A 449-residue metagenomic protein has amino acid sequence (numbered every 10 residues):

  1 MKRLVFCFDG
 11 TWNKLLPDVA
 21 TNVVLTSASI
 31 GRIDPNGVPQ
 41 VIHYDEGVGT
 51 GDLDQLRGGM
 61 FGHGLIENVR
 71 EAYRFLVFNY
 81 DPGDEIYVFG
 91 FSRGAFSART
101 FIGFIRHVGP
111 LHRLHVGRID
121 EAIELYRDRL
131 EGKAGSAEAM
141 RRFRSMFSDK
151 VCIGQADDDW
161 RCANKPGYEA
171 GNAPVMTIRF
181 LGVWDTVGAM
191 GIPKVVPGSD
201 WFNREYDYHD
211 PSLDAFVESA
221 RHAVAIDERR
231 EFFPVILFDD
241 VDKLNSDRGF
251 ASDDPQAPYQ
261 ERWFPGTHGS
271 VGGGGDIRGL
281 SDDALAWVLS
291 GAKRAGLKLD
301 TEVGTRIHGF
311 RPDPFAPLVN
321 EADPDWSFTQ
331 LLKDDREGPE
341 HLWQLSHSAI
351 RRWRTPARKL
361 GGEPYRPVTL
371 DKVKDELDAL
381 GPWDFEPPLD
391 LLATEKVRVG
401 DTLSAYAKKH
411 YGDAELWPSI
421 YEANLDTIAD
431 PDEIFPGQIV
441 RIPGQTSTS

Functional and structural regions predicted by a protein language model:
M1-L391: Active-site- or binding-pocket-proximal scaffold segments within functional domains
V108-L111, P443-S447: Short, basic alpha-helical nucleic acid-contact segments in DNA-binding proteins and DNA transaction factors
D390-A414, Q438, S447-S449: Primarily a LysM-type cell-wall glycan-binding module
H410-Y411, N424-I428, G444: Sec/Tat-exported extracytoplasmic proteins
W417-L425: Short, structured beta-strand/loop micro-motifs enriched in basic residues and often containing a Trp
P418-S419, D432-Q438: Extracytoplasmic/periplasmic beta-strand context in beta-sandwich domains, especially the cupredoxin/COX2 CuA-binding
